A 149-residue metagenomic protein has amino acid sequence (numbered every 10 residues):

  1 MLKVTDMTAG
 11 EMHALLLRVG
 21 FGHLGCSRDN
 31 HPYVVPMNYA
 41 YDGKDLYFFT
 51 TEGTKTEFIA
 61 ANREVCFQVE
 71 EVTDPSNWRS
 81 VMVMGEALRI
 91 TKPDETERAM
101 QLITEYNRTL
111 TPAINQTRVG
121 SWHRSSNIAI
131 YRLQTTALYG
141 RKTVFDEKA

Functional and structural regions predicted by a protein language model:
M1-R18: Extreme N-terminal tail/first-helix region
L2, W78-A149: Charged, gly/pro-rich active-site loop segments
M12, K55, E95-A99: Amphipathic alpha-helical interface surfaces
H13, N38, T56-E57, T73 (+1 more regions): Short secondary-structure boundary/capping segments
V19-T51, F67-Q68: Short beta-strand segments
T50-G53, R63-E70, T109-V119: Short acidic (Asp/Glu) patches
K55-M84, L88: Helix-adjacent hinge/juxtasegments
